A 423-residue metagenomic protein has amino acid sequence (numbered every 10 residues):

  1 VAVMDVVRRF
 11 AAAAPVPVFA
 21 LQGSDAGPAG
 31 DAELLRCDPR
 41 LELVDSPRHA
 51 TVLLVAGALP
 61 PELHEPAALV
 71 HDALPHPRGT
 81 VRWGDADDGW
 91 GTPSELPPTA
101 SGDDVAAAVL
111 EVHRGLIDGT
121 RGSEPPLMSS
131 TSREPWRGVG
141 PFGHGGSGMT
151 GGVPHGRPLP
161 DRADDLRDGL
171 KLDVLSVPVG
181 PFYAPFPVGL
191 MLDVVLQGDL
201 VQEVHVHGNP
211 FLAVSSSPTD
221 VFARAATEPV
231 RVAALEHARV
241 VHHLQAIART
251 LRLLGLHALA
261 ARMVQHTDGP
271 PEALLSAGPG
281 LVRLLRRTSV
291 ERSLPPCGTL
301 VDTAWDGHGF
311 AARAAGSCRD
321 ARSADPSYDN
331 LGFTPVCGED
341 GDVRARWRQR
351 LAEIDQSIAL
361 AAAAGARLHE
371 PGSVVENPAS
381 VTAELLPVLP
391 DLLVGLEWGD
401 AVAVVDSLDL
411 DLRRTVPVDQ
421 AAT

Functional and structural regions predicted by a protein language model:
V1-D38, H49: N-terminal, charge-rich interaction modules
V6-F10, L63-F142: FMN-binding flavodoxin-like domain, especially the glycine-rich phosphate-binding loop
L21-A26, V55-L59, W83-D85: Structural motif
R40-L41, L256: Short aromatic/hydrophobic-glycine micro-motifs
E42-P47: Interaction modules related to DNA damage response and DNA replication/repair
T51-V52, G79: Structural motif
V52-L54, D199: Primarily hydrophobic membrane-targeting regions of prokaryotic envelope proteins
S101-A107, E111-T423: Metal/cofactor-centered catalytic core regions of large enzymes
